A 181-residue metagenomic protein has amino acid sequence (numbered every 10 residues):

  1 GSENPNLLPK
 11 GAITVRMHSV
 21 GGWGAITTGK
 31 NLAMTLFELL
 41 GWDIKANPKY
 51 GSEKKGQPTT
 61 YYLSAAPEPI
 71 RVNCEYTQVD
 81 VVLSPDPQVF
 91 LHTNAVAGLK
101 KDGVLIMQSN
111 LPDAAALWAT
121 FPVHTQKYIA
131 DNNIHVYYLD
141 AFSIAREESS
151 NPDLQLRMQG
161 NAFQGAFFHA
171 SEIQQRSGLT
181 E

Functional and structural regions predicted by a protein language model:
G1-E181: Active-site cofactor/cluster-binding pocket
